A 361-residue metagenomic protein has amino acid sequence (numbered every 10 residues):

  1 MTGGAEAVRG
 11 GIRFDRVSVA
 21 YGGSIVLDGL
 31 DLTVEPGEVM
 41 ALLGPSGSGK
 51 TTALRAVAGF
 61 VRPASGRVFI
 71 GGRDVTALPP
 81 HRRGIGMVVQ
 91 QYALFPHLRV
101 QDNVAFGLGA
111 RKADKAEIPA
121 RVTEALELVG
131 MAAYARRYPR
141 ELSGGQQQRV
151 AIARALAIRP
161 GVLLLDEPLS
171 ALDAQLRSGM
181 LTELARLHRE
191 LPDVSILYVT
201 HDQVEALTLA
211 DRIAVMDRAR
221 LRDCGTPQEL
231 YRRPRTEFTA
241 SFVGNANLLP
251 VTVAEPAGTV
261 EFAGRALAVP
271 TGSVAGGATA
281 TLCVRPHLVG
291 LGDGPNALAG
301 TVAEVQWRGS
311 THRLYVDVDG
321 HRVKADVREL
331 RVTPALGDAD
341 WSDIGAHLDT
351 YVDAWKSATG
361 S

Functional and structural regions predicted by a protein language model:
V39, G84-G86, Q90, L94-R235: ABC ATPase nucleotide-binding domains
L43-P45: The feature captures the beta-strand-to-loop junction immediately N-terminal to the Walker
A58: Helix-to-loop junction immediately C-terminal to a conserved catalytic motif
A64-R67, R218: Conserved coupling/switch loops of ABC nucleotide-binding domains, chiefly the family-specific signature
G66-D74: Conserved ABC transporter NBD signature motif
A246, P256-S361: Non-catalytic connector elements of ABC transporters
